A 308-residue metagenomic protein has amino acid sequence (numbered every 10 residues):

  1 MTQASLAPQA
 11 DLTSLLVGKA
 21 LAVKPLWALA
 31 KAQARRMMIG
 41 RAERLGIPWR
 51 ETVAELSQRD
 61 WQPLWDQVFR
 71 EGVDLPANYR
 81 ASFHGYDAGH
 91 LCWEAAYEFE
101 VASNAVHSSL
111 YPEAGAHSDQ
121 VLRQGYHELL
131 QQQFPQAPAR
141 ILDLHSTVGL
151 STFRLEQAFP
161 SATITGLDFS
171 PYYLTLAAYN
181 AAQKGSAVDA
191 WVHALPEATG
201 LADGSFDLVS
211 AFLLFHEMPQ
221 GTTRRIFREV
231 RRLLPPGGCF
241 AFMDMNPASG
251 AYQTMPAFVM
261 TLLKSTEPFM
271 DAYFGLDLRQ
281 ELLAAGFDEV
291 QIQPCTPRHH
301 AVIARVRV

Functional and structural regions predicted by a protein language model:
D11-E98: N-terminal auxiliary segments of SAM/dcSAM-dependent transferases
A102-A139: Conserved alpha-helix/loop element of class I SAM-dependent methyltransferases that forms part of the SAM/SAH-binding
R140-A198: Class I SAM-dependent methyltransferase SAM/SAH-binding core
E197-V209: A short acidic, Gly/Pro-enriched loop at the edge of an enzyme's catalytic core that lines a small-molecule cofactor
D207-G221: A short SAM/SAH-binding and catalytic strip from SAM-dependent methyltransferases
R224, A241-A285, E289-P294: C-terminal alpha-helical "lid/dimerization" subdomain adjacent to the S-adenosyl-L-methionine
R224-P236: A short glycine-rich, Lys/Arg-flanked "PGG" loop and its adjoining helix->strand segment in the class I
V302-V308: C-terminal lobe and adjacent flexible extensions of AdoMet/dcAdoMet transferase-like proteins
